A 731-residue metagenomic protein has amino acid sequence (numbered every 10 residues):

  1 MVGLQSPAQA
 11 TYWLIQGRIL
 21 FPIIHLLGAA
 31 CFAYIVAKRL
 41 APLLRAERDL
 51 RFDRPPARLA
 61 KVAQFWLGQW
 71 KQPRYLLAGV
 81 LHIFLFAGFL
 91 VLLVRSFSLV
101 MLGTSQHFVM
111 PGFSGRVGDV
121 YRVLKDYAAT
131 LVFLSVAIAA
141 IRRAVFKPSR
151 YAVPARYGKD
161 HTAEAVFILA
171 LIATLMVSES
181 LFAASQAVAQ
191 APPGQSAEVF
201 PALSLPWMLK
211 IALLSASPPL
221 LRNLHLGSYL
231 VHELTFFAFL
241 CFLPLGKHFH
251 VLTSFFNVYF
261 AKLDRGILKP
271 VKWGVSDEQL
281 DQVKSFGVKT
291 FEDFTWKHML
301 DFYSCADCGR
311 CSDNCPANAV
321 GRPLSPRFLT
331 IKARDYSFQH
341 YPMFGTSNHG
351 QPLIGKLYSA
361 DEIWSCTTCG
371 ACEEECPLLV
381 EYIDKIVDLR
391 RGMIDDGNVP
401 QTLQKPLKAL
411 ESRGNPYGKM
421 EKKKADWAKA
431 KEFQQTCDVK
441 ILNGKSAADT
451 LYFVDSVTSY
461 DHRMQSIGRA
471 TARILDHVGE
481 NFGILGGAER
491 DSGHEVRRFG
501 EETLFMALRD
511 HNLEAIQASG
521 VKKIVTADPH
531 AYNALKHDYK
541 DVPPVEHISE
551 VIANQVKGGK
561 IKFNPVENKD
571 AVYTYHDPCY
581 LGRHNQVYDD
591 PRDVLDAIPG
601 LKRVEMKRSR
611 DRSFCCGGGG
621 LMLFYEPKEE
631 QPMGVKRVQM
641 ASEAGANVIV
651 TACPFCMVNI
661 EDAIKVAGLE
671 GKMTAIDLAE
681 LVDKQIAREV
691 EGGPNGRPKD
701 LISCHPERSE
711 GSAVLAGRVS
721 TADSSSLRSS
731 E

Functional and structural regions predicted by a protein language model:
M1-T11, M101-V120, R156, A184-L224: Membrane-interfacial helical/loop segments at transmembrane boundaries in membrane proteins
V2-V145, D293-F302, L324-F328, R334-P543 (+1 more regions): Iron-sulfur-cluster electron-transfer modules
I24-F32, V132-V136, A173-T174, N223-Y259: Alpha-helical membrane-embedded segments
F32-R51, M101-Q106, I138-V153, S180-S196 (+3 more regions): Juxtamembrane/interface segments at transmembrane-helix termini
R51-P55, R74-G79, F113-L124, R150-T174 (+2 more regions): Membrane-interface segments at loop-to-transmembrane junctions
Q195, L240-C366, R413: Ferredoxin-type iron-sulfur electron-transfer modules and their immediate structural context
L209-P219, P270, V275-D277, V283 (+1 more regions): Iron-sulfur cluster-binding electron-transfer modules in prokaryotic oxidoreductases
R697-K699, H705-A722, S726-E731: A cross-taxon signal for low-complexity, glycine/charged-rich
